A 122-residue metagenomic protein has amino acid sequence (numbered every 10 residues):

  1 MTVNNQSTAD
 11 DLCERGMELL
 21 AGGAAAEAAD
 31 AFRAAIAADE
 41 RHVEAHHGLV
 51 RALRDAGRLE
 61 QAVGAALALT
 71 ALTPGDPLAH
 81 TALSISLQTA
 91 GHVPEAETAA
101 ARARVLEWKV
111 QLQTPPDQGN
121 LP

Functional and structural regions predicted by a protein language model:
M1-D11, L121: TPR-adjacent "capping" and linker segments in tetratricopeptide-repeat scaffold/adaptor proteins
A21-A34, A56-A68, A90-R102: Structural signature of tandem alpha-helical TPR/SEL1-like repeats, specifically the intra-repeat loop/turn
A34-A56: Short, charge-rich amphipathic alpha-helical segments embedded in non-transmembrane helical bundles/solenoids
A38, A71-L72, V105-L106, V110: Structural marker of alpha-solenoid helical repeat scaffolds
